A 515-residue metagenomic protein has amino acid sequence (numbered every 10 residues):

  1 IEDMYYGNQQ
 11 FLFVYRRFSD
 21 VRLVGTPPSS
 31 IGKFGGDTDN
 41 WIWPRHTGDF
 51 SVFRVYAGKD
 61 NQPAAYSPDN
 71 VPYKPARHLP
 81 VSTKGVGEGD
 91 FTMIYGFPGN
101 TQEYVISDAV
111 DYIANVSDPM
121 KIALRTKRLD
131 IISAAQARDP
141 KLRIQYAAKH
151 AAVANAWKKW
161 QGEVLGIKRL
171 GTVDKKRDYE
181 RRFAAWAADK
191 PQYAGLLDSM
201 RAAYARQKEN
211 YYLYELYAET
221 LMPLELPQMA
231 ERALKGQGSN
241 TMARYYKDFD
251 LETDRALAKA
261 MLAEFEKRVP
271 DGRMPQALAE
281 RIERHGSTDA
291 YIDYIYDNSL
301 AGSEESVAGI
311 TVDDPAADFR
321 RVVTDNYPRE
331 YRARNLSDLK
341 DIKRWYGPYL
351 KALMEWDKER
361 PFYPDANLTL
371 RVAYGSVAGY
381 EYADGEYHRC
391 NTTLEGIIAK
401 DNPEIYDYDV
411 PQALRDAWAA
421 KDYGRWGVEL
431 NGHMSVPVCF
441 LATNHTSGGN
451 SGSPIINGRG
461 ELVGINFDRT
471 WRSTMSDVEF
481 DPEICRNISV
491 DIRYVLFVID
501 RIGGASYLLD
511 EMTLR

Functional and structural regions predicted by a protein language model:
I1-R515: Terminal presequence/propeptide segments associated with secretion/organelle targeting and zymogen/polyprotein
